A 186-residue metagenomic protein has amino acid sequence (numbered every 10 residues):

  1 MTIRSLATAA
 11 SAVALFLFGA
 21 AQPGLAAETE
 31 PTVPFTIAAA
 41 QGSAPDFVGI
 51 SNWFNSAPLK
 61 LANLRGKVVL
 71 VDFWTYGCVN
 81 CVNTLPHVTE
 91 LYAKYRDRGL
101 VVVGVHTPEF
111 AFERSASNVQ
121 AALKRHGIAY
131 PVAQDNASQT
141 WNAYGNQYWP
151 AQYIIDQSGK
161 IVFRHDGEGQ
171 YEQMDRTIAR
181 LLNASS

Functional and structural regions predicted by a protein language model:
M1-A10: Bacterial N-terminal signal peptides that target proteins for export
A9-G19: Bacterial N-terminal signal peptides
Q22-A26: Sec/Tat signal peptide C-region and signal peptidase I cleavage site
A27-A62: N-terminal "domain-start" segment that seeds a small globular fold
W53, W74-G77, C81, W141 (+1 more regions): Signature tryptophan residues that serve as conserved aromatic anchors
L59-V82, V88, V102-V103: Short active-site neighborhood of thiol/selenol oxidoreductases, capturing the structured segment around
K67, S117, A122-Y130, Q134-A179: Thiol/disulfide oxidoreductase modules built on the thioredoxin-like
V82-H126, N136-N142: Structural microenvironment flanking redox-active thiols in thiol-disulfide oxidoreductases
